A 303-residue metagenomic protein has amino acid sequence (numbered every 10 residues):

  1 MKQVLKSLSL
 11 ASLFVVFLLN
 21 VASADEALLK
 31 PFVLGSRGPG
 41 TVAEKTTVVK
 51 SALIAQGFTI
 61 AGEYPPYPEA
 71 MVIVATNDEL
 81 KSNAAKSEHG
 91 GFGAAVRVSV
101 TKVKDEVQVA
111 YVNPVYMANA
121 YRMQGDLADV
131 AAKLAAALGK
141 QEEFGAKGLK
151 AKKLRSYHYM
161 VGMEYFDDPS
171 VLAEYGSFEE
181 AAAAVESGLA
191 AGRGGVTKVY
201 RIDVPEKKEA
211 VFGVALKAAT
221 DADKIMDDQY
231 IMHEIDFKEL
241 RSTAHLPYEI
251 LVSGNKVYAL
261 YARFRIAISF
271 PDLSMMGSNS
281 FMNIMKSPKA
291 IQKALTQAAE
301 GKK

Functional and structural regions predicted by a protein language model:
M1-L10: Bacterial N-terminal signal peptides that target proteins for export
S9-N20: Bacterial N-terminal signal peptides
A24-Y67, E142-K217: Terminal, regulation- and interaction-focused segments at domain boundaries
K45, V49, D126-V130, L134 (+4 more regions): Stable alpha-helical elements in mature extracytoplasmic
E69-N113: Mid-chain, structured segments of secreted extracytoplasmic proteins
V98-S99, R201, P247-L251: Short, surface-exposed beta-strand/loop micro-motifs that present aromatic residues
V109-L149: Hydrophobic alpha-helical segments and helix pairs
E209-K303: A cross-kingdom marker for long, charged
